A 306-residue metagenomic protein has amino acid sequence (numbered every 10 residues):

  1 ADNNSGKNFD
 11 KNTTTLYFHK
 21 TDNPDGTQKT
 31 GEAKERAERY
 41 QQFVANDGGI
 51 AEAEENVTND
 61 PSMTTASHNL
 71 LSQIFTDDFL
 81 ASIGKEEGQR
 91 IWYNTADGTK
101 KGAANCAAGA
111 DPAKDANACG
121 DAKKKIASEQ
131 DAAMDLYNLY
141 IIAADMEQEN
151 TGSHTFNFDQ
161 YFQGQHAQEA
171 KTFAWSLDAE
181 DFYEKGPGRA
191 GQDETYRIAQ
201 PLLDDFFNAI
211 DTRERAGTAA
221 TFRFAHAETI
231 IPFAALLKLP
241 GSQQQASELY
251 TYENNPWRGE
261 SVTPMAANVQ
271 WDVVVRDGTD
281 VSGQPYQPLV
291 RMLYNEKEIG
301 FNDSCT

Functional and structural regions predicted by a protein language model:
A1-T221, A225-T306: Signature for phosphate-centric chemistry
